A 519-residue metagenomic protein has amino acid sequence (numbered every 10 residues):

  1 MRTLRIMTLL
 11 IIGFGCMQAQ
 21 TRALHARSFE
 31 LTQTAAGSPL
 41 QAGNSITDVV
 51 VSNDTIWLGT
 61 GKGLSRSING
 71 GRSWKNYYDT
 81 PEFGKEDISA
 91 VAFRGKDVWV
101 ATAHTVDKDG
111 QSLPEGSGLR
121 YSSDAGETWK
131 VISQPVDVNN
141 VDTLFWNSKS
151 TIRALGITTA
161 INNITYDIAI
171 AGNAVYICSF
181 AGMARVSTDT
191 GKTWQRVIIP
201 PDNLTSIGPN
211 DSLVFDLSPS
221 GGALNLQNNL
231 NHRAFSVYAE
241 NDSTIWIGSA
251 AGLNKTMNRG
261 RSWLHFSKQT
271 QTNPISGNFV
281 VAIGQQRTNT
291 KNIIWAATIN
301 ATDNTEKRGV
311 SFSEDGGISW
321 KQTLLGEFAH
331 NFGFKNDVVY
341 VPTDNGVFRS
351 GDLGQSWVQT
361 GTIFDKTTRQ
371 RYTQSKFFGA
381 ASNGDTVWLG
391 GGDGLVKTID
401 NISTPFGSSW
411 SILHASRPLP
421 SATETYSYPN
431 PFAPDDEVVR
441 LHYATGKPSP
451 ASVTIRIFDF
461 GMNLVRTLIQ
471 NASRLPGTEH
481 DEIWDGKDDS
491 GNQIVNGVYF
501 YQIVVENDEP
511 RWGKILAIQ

Functional and structural regions predicted by a protein language model:
T21-G37, S65-P81, G116-V136, R185-D202 (+7 more regions): Asp-box/BNR beta-propeller loop motif
T34-S65: Beta-strand-rich domains and repeat architectures in extracellular enzymes and scaffolds, especially beta-propellers
A35, D79-E82, V131-T159, V197-N228 (+4 more regions): Surface-exposed loop and turn segments in beta-propeller and other repeat-based domains that flank or scaffold
T55-L58, V98-W99, V175-I177, R185 (+6 more regions): Conserved beta-propeller blade signature
L419-Y428, F432-R456, E509: Glycine-centered coil/turn sites that cap beta-strands in beta-rich domains
L464-I494, V505-R511: Glycine-centered tight-turn motifs at strand-turn-strand junctions
V498-Q519: C-terminal tail/sorting-segment detector
